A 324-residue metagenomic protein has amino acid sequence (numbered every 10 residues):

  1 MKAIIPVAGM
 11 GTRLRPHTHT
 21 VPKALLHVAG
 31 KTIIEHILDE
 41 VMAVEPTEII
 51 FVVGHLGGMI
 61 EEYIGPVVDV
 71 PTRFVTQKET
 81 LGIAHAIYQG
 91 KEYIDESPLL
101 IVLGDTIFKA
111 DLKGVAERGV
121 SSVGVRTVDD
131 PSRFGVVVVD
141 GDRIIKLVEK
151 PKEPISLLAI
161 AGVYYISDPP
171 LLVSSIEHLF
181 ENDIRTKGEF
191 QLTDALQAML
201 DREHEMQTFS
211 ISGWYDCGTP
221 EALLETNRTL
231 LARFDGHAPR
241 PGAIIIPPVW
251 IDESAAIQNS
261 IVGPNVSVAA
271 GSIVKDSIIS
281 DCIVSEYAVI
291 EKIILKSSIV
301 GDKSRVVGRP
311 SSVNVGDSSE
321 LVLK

Functional and structural regions predicted by a protein language model:
K2-I5, R13, L26-H27, K31-L103 (+4 more regions): Conserved N-terminal catalytic core of the sugar/cofactor nucleotidyltransferase
M10, D105-T106: Active-site metal-binding loops of divalent metal-dependent hydrolases
L14, I60-I64, L172, I176 (+1 more regions): Hydrophobic packing residues within well-ordered alpha-helices of enzyme cores
T20-A24: Short alpha-helical oligomerization interface
L25, V137-V139, T208: A structural signal for short hydrophobic beta-strand segments in well-ordered beta-sheet cores
I50-G54, V125, I283, I299: Short internal beta-strands
I107-D183: Conserved core of the sugar-phosphate nucleotidyltransferase
H178-K324: Left-handed beta-helix
